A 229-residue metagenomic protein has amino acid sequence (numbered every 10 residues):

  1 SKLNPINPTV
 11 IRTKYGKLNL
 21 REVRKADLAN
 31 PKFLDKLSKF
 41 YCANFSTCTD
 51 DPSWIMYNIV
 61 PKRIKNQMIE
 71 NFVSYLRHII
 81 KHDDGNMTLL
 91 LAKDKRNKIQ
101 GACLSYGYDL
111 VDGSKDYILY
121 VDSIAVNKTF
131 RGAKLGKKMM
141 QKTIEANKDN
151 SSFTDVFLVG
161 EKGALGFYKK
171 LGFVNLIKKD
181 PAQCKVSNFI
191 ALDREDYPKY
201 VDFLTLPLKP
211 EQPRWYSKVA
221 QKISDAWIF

Functional and structural regions predicted by a protein language model:
K2-K39, A43, R214, K218 (+1 more regions): Conserved N-terminal entry element of GNAT/NAT acetyltransferase domains
Y41-L90, D94, L104: Active-site rim helix/loop that mediates acceptor-substrate recognition in acyltransferases
L89-L91, K98-D109, I118-A125: Conserved beta-strand in the GNAT
V126, G132-A146: Conserved acetyl-CoA-binding loop-helix of GNAT-fold acetyltransferases
N147-E161: Conserved GNAT acetyl-CoA-binding A-motif
F157-V159, K169, V174-F203: Conserved catalytic-core motifs of GNAT/GCN5-like acyltransferases
